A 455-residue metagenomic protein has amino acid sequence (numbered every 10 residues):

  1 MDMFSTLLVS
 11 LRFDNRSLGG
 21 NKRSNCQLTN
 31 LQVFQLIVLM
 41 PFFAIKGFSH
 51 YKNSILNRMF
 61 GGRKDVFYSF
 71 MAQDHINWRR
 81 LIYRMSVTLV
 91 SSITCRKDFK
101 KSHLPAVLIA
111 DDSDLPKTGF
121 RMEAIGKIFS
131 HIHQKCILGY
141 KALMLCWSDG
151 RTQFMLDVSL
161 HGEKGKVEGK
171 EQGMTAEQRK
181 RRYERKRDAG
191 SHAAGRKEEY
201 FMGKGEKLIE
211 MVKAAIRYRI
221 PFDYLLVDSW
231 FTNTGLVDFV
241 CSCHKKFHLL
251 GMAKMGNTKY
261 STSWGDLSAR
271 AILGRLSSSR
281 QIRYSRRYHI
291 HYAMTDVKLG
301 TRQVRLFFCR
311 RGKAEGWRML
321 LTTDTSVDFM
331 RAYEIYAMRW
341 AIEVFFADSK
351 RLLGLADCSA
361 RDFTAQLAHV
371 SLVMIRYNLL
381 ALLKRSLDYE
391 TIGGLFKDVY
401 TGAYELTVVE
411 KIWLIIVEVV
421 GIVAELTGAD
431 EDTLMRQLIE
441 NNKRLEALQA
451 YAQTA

Functional and structural regions predicted by a protein language model:
M1-L28, F43, R58-M59, G162 (+7 more regions): A short, flexible helix-boundary coil/loop motif
R16-S17, N21-L28, A44-F120, K127 (+8 more regions): Electropositive nucleic-acid engagement tracts
V33-A44: Short, amphipathic alpha-helical "recognition" segments used to contact nucleic acids or chromatin
A44-K46, D65-V66, I132-F222, R305-M319: Electropositive, glycine- and tryptophan-enriched low-complexity nucleic-acid-binding patches
A72-E177, H291-M294: Active-site-proximal, Lys/Arg-enriched surface segment that forms a nucleic-acid-binding/basic interface patch
L108-D114, F329-A360: Short amphipathic alpha-helical "interface-anchor" segments enriched in bulky aromatics
L226-N233, M255-N257: Acidic, metal-coordinating catalytic cores used for nucleic-acid/nucleotide bond scission and strand-transfer chemistry
